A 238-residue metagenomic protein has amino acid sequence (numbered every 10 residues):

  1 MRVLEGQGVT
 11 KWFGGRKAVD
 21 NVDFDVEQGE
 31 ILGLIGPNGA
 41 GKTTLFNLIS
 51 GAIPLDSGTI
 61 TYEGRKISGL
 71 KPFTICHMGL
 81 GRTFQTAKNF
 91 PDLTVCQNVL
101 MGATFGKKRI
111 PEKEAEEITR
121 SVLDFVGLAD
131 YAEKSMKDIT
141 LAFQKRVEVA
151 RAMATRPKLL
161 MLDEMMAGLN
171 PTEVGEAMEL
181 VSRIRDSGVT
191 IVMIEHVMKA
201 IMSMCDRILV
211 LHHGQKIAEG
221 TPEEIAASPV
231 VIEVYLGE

Functional and structural regions predicted by a protein language model:
M1-E238: Glycine-rich phosphate-binding loops of nucleotide-dependent enzymes
